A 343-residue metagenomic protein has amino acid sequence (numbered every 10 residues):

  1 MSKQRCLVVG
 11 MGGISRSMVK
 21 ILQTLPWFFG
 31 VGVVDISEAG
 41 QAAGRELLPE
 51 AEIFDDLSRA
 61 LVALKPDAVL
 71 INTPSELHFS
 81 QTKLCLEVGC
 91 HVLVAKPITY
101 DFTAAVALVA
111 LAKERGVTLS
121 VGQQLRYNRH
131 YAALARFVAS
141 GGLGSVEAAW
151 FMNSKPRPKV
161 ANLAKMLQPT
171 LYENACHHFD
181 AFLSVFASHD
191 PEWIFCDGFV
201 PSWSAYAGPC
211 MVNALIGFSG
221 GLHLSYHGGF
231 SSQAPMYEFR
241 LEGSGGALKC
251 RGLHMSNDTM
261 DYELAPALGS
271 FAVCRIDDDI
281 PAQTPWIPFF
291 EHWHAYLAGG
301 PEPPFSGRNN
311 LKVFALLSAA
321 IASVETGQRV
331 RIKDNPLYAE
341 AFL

Functional and structural regions predicted by a protein language model:
M1, A68-L70, A295-L343: C-terminal helix-rich "cap/oligomerization" subdomain common to oxidoreductases
M1-L48: N-terminal Rossmann-like dinucleotide-binding module
A43-A51, L108-A112: Short, conserved SAM-binding/catalytic segment of Class I S-adenosyl-L-methionine-dependent methyltransferases
L61-A63, D67-A68, P74-S75, F79-R126: Beta-strand-loop-alpha-helix segment that lines the small-molecule cofactor/substrate pocket of alpha/beta enzymes
A110-T118, A132-V146, G243, A247: Basic phosphate/pyrophosphate-binding loop/patch that engages nucleotide-derived ligands
Q124, R240-R308, K312, E340-L343: C-terminal glycine/acidic-rich active-site capping loop/insertion
F151-A164: Pol beta-like nucleotidyltransferase catalytic core
A161-H223, H227-A234, R308: Rossmann-like dinucleotide-binding domain that binds NAD(P)(H)
